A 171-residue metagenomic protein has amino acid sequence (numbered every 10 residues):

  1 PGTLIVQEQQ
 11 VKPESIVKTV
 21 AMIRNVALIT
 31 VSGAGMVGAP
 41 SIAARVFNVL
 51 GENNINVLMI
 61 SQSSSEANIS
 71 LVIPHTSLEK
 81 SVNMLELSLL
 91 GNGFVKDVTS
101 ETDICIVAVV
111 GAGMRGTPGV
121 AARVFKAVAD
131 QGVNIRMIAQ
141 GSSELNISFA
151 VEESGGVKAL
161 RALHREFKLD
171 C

Functional and structural regions predicted by a protein language model:
P1-C171: C-terminal catalytic "cap/lid" subdomain
